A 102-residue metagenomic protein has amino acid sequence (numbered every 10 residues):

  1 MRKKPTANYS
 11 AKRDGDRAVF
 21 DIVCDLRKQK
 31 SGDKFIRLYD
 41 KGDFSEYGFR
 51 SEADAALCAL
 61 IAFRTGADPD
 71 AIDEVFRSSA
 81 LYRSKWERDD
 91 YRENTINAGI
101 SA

Functional and structural regions predicted by a protein language model:
R2-A102: Modules that initiate DNA replication and primer synthesis
